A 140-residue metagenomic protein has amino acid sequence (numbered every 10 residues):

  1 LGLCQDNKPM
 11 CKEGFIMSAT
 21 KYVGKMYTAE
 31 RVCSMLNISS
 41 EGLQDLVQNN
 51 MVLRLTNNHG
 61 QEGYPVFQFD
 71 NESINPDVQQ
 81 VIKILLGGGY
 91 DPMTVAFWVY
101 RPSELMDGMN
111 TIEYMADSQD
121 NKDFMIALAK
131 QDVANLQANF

Functional and structural regions predicted by a protein language model:
L1-F140: Non-transmembrane "mature" sequence context
